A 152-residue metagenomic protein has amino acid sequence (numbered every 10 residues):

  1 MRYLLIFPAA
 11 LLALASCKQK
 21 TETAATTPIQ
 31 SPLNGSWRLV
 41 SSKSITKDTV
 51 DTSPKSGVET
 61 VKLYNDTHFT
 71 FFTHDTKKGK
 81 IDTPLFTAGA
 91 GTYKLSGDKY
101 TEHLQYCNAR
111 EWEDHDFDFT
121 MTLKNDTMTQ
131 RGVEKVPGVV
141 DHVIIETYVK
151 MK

Functional and structural regions predicted by a protein language model:
M1-L4, K18-Q19: Positively charged n-region of N-terminal signal peptides that target proteins for export
L4-L12: Sec-dependent N-terminal signal peptides
A15-A88, K99-K152: Lipid interaction determinants
T92-K94: Beta-propeller blade signature
